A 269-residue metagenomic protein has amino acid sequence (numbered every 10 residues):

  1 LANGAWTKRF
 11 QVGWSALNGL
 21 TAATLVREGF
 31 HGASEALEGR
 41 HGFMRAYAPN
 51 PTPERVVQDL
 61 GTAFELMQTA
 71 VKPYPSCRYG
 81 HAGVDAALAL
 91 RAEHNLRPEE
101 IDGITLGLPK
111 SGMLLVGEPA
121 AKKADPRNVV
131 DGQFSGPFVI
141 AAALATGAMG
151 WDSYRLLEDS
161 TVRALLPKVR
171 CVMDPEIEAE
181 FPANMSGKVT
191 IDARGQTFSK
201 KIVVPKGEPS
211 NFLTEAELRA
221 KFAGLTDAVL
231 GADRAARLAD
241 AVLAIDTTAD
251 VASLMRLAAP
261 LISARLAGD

Functional and structural regions predicted by a protein language model:
N3-L17, T24-D269: Terminal-appendage/accessory-domain detector
